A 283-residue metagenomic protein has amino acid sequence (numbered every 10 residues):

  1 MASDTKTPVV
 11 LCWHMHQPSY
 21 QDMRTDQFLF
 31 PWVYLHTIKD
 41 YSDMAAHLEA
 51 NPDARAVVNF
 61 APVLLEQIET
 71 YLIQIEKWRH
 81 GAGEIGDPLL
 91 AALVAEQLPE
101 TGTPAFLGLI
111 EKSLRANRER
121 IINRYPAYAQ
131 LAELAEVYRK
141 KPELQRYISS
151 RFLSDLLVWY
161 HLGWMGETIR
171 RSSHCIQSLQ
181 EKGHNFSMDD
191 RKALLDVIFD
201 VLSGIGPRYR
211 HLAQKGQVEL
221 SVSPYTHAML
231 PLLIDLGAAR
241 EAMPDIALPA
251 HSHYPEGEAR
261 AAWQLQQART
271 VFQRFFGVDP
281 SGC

Functional and structural regions predicted by a protein language model:
A2-G282: Catalytic cores of glycan-processing enzymes that make or break glycosidic bonds
